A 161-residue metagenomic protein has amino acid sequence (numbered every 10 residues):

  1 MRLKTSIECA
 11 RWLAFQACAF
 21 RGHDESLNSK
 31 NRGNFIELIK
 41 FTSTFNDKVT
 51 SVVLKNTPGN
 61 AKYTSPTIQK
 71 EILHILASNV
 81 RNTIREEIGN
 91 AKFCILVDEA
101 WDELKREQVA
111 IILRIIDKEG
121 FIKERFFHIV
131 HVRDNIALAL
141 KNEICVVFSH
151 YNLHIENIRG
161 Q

Functional and structural regions predicted by a protein language model:
M1-N152, G160: Extended, charged coiled-coil/helical-stalk scaffolds used for oligomerization and assembly in eukaryotic regulatory
